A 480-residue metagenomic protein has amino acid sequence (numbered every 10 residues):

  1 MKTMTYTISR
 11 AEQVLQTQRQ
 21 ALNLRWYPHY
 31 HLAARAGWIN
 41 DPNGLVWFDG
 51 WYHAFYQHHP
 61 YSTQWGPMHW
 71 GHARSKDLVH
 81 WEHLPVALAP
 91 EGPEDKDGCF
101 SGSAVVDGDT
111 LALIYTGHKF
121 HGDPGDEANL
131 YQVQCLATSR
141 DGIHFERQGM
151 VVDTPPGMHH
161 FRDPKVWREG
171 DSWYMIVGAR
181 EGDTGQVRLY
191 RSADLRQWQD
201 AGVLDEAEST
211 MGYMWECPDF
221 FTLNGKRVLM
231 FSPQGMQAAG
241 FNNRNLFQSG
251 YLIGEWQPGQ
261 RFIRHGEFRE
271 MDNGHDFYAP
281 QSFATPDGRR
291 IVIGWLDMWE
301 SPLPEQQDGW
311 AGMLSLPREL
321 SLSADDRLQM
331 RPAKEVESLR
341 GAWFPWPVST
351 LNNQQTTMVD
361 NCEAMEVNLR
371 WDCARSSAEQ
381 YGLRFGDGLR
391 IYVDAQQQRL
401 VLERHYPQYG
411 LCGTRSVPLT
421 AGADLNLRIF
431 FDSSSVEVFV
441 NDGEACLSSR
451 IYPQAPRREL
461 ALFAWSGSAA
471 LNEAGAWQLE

Functional and structural regions predicted by a protein language model:
M1-P164, R168-G212, T222-N273, G294-P345 (+3 more regions): Beta-rich carbohydrate-recognition and catalytic domains
E12-Q18, F247-E480: Beta-rich accessory regions
E216-P218, P280: Repeated scaffold domains used in trafficking and secretory/extracellular systems, primarily beta-propellers
